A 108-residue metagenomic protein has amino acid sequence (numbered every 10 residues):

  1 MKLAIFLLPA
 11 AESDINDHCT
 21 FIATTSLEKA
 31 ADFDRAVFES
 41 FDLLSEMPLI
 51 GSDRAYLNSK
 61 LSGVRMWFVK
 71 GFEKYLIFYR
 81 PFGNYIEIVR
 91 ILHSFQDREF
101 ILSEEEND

Functional and structural regions predicted by a protein language model:
M1-F38: Arg/Lys-rich, positively charged N-terminal/basic patches that mediate binding to nucleic acids
F6, R35-F38, D42-S45, M66 (+1 more regions): PIN-domain endoribonuclease scaffold, especially VapC-family toxins
D14, F21, S40-L43, M66 (+1 more regions): Residue-level recognition of specific faces of alpha-helices
T20, L27, D42, E46-L49 (+1 more regions): Generic structural signal for secondary-structure transition and capping sites
L49-G83: Basic/aromatic recognition patch in beta-strand/loop cores that engages polyanionic ligands
V69-D108: Enriched for short, Lys/Arg-rich terminal
